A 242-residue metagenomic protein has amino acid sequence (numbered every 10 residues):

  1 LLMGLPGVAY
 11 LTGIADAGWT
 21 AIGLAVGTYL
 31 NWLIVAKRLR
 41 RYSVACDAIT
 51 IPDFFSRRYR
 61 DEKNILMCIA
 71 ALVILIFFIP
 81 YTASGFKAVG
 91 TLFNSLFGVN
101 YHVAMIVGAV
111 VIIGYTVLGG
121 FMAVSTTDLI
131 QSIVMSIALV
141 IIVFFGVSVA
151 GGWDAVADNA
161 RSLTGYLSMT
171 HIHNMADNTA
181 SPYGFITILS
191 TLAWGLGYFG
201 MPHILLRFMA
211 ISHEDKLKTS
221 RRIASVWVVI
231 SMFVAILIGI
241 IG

Functional and structural regions predicted by a protein language model:
G4-A21, S56, I133-G242: Loop-to-helix junctions at membrane interfaces in multi-pass transport proteins
V8-I14, V35-R38, A88-L96, V110-S132 (+2 more regions): Membrane-water interface regions at transmembrane-helix termini and the short interhelical loops of multi-pass membrane
W19-T116, A193-G197: Helix-loop-helix module between adjacent transmembrane segments
A45-D47, A71, V89-F97, S125-S132 (+3 more regions): Short, Lys/Arg-enriched charge-dense amphipathic segments
A71, F78, I106-A109, L129-S132 (+3 more regions): Residues within membrane-spanning alpha-helices of integral membrane proteins, especially the hydrophobic core/packing
H102-V103, F121-M122, D215-K218: Residues that define the loop-to-transmembrane-helix transition and helix capping in multi-pass membrane transporters
